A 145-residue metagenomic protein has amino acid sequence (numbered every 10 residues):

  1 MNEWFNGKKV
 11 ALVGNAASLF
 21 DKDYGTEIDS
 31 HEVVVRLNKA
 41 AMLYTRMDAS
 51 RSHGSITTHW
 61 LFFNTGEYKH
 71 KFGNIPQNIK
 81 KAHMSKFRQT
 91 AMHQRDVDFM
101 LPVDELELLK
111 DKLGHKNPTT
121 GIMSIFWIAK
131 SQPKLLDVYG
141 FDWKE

Functional and structural regions predicted by a protein language model:
M1-N6: N-terminal, Lys/Arg-enriched amphipathic/low-complexity engagement segments that precede the first folded domain
K9-A11, V33-V35, K80-K81, L135-D137: Structural motif
L12, D23, T119, V138: Short glycine/serine/threonine-biased micro-segments
N15, K39, F141-W143: Cofactor-binding loop segments of dinucleotide-utilizing enzymes, especially the Rossmann-like FAD- and NAD(P)+-binding
A17-L19, G25-F126: Acidic/Gly/His-enriched mid-domain segments of enzyme catalytic cores or analogous surface patches that mediate
W127-Q132: Alpha-helix C-terminal capping segments
P133-E145: Glycine-rich phosphate/pyrophosphate-binding loops and their adjacent beta-strand/loop elements at enzyme active sites
